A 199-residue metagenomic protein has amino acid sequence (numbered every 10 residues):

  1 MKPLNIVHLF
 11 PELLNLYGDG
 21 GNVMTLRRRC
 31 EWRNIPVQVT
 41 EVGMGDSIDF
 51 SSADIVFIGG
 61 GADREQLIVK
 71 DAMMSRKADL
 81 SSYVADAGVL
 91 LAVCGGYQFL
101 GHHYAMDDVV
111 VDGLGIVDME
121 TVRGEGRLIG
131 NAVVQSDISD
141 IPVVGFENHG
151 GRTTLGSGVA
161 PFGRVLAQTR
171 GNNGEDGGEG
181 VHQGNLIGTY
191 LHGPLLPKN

Functional and structural regions predicted by a protein language model:
M1-A85, P197-K198: N-terminal beta1-alpha1 cap of cysteine-dependent amidohydrolase-like domains
M1-P3, R123-N199: Amide-donor transfer/coupling interface in amidating biosynthetic enzymes
K2, S52-A53, D86-G88, V109-D112 (+2 more regions): Short coil/turn connectors at secondary-structure junctions
H8, V39-E41, I116, G145-E147 (+1 more regions): Conserved beta-strand scaffold positions in the cores of enzyme catalytic domains, especially in NTP/NDP-utilizing
F10, V93-G95, V117, H149 (+1 more regions): A secondary-structure boundary/capping signal
E12, G45, E120-V122, G151: Short, solvent-exposed coil/turn elements at secondary-structure transition points
I55-G59, L91, G188-Y190: Structural motif
D63-D140: Cysteine-nucleophile active-site neighborhood
